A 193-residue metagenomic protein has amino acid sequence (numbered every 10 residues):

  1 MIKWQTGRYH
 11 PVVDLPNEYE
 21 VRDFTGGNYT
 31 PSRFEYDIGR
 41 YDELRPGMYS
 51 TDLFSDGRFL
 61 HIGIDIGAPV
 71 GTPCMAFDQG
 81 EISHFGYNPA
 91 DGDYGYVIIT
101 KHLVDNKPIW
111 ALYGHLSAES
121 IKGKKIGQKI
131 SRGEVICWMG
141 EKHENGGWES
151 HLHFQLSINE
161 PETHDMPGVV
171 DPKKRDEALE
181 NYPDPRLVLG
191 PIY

Functional and structural regions predicted by a protein language model:
M1-H10, K122-E144, W148-Y193: Acidic, glycine-rich catalytic/binding loops that coordinate metals and/or anionic ligands
M1-P69, R175-Y193: Polar/charged, compositionally biased leader and regulatory segments
S55-D91: Short, glycine/small-residue-enriched coil/turn segments at secondary-structure junctions
H61, H102, H115, H151-H153: Histidine-centered active-site/metal-ligand motif
I64, Y96-I98, S150-L152: Short beta-strand micro-motifs in enzyme catalytic cores
I66, G80, T100, G133 (+1 more regions): Terminal peptide-recognition signature
A68-P69, A118-K124: Short alpha-helix capping/helix-loop boundary micro-motifs
A76-S120: Zn2+-dependent peptidoglycan hydrolase active-site motif and core
